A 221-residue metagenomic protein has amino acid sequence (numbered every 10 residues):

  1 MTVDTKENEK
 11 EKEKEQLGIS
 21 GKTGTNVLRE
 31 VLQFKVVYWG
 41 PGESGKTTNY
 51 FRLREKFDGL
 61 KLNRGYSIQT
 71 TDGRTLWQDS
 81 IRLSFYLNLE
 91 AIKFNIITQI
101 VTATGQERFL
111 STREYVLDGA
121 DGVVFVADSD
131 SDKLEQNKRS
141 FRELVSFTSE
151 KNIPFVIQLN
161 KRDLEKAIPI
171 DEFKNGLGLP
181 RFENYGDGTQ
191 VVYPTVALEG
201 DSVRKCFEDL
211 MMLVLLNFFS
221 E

Functional and structural regions predicted by a protein language model:
T2-T71: Conserved G1/Walker A P-loop phosphate-binding module
G65-R108: Switch I (G2) and immediately adjacent beta-strands of P-loop GTPase domains
G73-L76, N88-K93, E114-G119, S146-K151 (+1 more regions): Conserved catalytic network of the ASCE P-loop NTPase/AAA+ motor domain
A103-Q106, G119-S140, S149-E150, R162-A167: Conserved Switch II/interswitch segment of TRAFAC-class P-loop GTPases
R108-F109, E114: Amphipathic alpha-helical interface segments within eukaryotic helical scaffold and small GTPase-regulatory domains
G122-F125, T148-R162, R181-P194: Conserved beta-strand/loop subsegment of P-loop NTPase cores
N137-E143, D171-N175: Charged helix-capping and loop-helix junction motifs
E165-E221: Canonical P-loop GTPase G-domain recognition
